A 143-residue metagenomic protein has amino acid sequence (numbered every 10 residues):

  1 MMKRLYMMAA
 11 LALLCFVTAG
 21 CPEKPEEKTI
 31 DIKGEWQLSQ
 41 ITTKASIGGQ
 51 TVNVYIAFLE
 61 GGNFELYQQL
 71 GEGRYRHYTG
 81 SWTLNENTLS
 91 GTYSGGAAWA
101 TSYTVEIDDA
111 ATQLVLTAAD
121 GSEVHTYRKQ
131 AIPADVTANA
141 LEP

Functional and structural regions predicted by a protein language model:
M1-L5: Positively charged n-region of N-terminal signal peptides that target proteins for export
Y6-M7, C21: A structural boundary/capping signal
M7-L14: Sec-dependent N-terminal signal peptides
F16-G20: C-terminal motif of bacterial Sec signal peptides marking the signal peptidase cleavage site
C21-T79, N85-P143: Lipid interaction determinants
